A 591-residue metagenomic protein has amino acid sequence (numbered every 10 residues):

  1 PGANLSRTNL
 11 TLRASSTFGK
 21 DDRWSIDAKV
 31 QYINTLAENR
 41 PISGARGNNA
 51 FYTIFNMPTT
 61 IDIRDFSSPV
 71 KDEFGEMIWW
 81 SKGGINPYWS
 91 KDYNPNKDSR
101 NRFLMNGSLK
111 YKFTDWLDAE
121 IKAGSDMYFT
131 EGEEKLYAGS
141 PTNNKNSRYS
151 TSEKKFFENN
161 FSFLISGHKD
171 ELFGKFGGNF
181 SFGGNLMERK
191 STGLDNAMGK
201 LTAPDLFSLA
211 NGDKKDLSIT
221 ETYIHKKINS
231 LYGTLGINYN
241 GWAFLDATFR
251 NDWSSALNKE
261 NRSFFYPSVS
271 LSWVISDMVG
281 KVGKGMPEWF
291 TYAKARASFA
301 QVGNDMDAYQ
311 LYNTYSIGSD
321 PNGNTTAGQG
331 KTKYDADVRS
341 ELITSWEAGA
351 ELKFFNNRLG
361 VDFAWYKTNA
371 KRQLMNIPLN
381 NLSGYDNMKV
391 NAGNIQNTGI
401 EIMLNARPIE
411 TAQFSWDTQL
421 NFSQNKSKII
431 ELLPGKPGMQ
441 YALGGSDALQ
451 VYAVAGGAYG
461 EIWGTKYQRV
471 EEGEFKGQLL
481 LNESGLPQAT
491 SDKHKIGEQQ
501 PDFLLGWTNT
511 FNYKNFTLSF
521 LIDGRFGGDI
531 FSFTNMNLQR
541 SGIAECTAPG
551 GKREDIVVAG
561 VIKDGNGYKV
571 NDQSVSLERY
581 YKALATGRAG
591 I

Functional and structural regions predicted by a protein language model:
P1, I237-G241, T368: Glycine-rich, acidic and aromatic/proline-enriched surface loops and short helix-turn segments that act as binding
P1, L245-S254, P408: Transmembrane beta-strand segments that form the barrel wall of outer-membrane beta-barrel proteins
G2-N4, L257-N261, S423: Short, solvent-exposed loop/turn segments at secondary-structure boundaries
L5-T11, S230, F264-S268: Transmembrane beta-barrel architecture of outer membranes
L12-S16, M105-Y111, F163-G167, F182 (+7 more regions): Residues on the lipid-exposed face of transmembrane beta-strands in outer-membrane beta-barrel proteins
S15-R102, K122-N229, A256-L257, D277-S345 (+4 more regions): Surface-exposed loop/interface segments of Gram-negative outer-membrane beta-barrel transport/assembly proteins
L245, R296-A297, F363: C-terminal transmembrane beta-barrel domains of outer membrane proteins
E498-F533: Glycine-rich, aromatic-lined ligand/substrate-binding cores of catalytic and carbohydrate-binding domains
